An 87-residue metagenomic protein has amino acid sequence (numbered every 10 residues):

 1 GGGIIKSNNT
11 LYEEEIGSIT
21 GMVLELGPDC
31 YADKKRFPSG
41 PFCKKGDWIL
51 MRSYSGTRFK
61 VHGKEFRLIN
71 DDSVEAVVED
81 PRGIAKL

Functional and structural regions predicted by a protein language model:
G1-L87: Compact, glycine-rich, soluble single-domain proteins
